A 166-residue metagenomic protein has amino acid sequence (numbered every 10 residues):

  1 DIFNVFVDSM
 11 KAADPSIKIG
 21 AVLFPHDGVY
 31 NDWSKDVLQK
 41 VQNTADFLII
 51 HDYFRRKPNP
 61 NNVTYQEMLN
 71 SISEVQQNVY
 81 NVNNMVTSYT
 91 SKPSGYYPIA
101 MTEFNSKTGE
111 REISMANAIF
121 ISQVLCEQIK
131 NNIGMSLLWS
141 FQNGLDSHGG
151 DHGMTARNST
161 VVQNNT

Functional and structural regions predicted by a protein language model:
I2-L125, N131: Noncatalytic carbohydrate-binding groove/subsite architecture in carbohydrate-active enzymes
M101, N105-T166: Aromatic/acidic polysaccharide-binding cleft in carbohydrate-active enzymes
